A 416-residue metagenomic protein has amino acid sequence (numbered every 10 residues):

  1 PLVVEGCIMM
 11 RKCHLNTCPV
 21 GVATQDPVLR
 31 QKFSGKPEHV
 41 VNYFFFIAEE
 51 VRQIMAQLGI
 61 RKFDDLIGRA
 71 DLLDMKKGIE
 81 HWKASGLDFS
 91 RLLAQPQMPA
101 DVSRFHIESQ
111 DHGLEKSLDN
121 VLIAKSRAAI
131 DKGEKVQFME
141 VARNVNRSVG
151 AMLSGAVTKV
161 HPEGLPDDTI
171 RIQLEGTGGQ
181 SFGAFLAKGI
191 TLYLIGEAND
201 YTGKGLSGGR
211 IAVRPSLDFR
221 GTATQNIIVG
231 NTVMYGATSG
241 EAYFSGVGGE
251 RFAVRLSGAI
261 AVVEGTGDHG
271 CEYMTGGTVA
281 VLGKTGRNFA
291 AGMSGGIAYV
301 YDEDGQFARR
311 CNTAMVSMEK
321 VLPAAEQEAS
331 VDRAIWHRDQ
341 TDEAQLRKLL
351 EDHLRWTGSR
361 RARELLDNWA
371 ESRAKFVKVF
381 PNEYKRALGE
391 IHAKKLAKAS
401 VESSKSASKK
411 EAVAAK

Functional and structural regions predicted by a protein language model:
P1-L29: Flexible glycine/proline-rich, aromatic-decorated loop/lid segments
P27-R30, P37-V41, F45-L58, I67-A70 (+1 more regions): Long, distal/terminal scaffolding or interaction modules with repetitive or compositionally biased sequence
F63-L66, L73-K76: Compact, charge-rich alpha-helical regulatory domains located at protein termini
